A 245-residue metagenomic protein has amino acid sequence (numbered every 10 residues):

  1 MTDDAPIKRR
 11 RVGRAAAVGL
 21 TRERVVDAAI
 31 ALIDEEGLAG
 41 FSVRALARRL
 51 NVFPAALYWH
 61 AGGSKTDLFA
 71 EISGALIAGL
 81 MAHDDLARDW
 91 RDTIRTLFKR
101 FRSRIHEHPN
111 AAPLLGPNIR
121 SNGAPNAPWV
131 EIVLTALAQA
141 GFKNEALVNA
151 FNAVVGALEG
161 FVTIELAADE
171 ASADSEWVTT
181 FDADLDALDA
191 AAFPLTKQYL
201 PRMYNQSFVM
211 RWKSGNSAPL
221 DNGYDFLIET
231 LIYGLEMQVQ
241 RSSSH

Functional and structural regions predicted by a protein language model:
M1-K8, A167-H245: C-terminal peripheral helix-coil segments that are non-catalytic and often amphipathic
R11-R22: Short, Lys/Arg-enriched anionic-surface-contact patches
R24, A28, L32-D67: Helix-turn-helix
R24, D67, T96, P128 (+4 more regions): Amphipathic alpha-helical interaction segments
V25-I33, I72, L76, F101 (+2 more regions): Short hydrophobic clusters on alpha-helical segments that form packing/core surfaces in small helical domains
H60-A61, E71, A150: Residues in the recognition helix of alpha-helical DNA-binding motifs
A82-P128, N144-L147, F151-V154: Hydrophobic alpha-helical connector segments
W129-F151, V155-A183, L235-V239: Hydrophobic alpha-helical bundle segments that form small-molecule/ligand-binding pockets
